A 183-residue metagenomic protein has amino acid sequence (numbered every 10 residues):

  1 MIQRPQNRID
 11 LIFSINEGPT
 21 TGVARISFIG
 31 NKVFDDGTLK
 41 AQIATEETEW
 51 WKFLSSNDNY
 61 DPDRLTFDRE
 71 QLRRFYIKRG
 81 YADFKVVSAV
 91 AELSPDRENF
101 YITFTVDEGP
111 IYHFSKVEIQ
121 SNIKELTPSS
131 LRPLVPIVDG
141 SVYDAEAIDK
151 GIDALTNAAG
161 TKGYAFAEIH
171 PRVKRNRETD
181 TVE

Functional and structural regions predicted by a protein language model:
M1-E183: Interaction-mediating elements
